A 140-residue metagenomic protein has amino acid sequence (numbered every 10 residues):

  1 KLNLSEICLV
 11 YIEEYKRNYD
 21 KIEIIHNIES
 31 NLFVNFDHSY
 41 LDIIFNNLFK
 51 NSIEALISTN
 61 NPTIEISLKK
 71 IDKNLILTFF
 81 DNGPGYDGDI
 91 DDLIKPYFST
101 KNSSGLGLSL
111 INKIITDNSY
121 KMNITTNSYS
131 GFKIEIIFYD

Functional and structural regions predicted by a protein language model:
L2-R17: Short beta-to-alpha transition helix within the HATPase_c
E23-F33: Conserved catalytic submotifs in the C-terminal HATPase_c
L41-F45: A residue-level detector for a conserved hydrophobic packing site within the catalytic ATP-binding domain
N61-K73: Short beta-strand/loop element within the Bergerat-fold HATPase_c
D81: Acidic ATP/Mg2+-coordinating residue in the GHKL
Y86-Y97: Short conserved segment of the HATPase_c
I111, I115-T116: Detector for a conserved hydrophobic position within an alpha-helical segment of the HATPase_c
S119-T126: Glycine-rich ATP-binding loops of the HATPase_c
